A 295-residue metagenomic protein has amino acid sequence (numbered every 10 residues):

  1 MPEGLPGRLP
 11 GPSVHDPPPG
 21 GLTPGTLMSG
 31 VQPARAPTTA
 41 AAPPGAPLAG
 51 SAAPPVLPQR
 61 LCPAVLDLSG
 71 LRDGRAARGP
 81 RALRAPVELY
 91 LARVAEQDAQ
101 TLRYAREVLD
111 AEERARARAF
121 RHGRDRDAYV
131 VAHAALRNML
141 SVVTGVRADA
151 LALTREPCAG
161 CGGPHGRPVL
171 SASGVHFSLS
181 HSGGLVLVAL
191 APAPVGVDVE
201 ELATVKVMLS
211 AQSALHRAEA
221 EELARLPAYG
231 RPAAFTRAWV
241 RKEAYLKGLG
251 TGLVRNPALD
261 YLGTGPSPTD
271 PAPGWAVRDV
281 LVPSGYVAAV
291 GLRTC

Functional and structural regions predicted by a protein language model:
P2-D16, P24-C295: Core catalytic alpha/beta fold that binds nucleotide/phospho-ligands
